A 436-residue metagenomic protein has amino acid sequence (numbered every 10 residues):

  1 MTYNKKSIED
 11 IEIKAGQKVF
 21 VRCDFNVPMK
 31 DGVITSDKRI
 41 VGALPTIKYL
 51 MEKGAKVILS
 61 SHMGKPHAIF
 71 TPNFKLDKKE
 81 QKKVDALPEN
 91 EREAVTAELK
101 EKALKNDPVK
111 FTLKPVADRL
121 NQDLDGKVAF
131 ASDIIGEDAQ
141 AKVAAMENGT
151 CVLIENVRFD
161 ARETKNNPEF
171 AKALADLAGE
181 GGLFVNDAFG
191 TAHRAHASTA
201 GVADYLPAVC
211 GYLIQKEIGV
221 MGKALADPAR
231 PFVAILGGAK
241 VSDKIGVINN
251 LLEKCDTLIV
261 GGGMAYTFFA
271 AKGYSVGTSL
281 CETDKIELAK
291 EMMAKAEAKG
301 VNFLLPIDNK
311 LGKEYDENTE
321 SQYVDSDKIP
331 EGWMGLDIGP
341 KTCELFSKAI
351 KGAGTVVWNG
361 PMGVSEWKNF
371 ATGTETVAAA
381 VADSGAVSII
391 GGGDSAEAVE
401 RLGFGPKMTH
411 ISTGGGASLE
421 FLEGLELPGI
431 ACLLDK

Functional and structural regions predicted by a protein language model:
M1-K436: Active-site loop-to-helix "anion-binding N-cap" substructures in soluble metabolic enzymes
